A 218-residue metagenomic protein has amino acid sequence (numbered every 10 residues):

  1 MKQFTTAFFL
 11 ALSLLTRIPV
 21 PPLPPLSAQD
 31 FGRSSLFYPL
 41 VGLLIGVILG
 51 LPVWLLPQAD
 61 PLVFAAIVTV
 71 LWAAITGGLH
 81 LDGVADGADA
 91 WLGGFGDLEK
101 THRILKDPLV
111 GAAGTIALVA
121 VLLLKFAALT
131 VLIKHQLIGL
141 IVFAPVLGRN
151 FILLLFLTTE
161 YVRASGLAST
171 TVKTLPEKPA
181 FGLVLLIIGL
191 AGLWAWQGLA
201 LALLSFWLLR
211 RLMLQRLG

Functional and structural regions predicted by a protein language model:
M1-G77, G93-E99, D107-G218: Hydrophobic alpha-helical transmembrane segments
G78, D82: Hydrophobic "anchor" residues on beta-strands that sit immediately upstream of conserved functional sites
